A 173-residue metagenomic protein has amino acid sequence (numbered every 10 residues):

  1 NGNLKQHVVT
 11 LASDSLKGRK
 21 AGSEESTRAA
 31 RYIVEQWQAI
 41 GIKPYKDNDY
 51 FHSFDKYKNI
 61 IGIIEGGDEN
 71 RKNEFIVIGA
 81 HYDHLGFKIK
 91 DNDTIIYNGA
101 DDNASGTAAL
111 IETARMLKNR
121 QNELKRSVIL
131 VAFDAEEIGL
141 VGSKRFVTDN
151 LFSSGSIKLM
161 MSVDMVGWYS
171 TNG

Functional and structural regions predicted by a protein language model:
N1-K5, K20-R31, Y45, K72 (+3 more regions): Soluble non-cytosolic domains of exported or imported proteins
G2-L4, D55-K56, I64, D68-K72 (+2 more regions): Extracellular/periplasmic catalytic domains that process cell-envelope and extracellular macromolecules
H7-R19, G173: Acidic/histidine-rich, surface-exposed loop or edge segments in extracytoplasmic proteins
L11, W37, F54-K90: Acidic/His- and Gly-rich active-site-bordering loop/insert found across diverse amide/peptide-bond hydrolases
L16-G18, W37, K43-P44, D68-E69 (+3 more regions): Solvent-exposed loop/turn segments at secondary-structure junctions within structured extracellular/periplasmic domains
R19-E65: A non-catalytic alpha/beta surface segment that caps or lines the substrate-entry region of metallo-dependent hydrolase
N92-G173: Acidic/histidine-rich catalytic neighborhood of metal-dependent amide-processing enzymes
